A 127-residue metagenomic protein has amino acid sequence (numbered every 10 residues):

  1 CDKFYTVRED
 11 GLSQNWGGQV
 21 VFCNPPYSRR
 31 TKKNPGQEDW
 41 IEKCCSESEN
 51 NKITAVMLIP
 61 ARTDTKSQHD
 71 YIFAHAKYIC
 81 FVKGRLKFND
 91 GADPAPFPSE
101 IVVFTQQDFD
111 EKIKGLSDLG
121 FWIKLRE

Functional and structural regions predicted by a protein language model:
C1-E127: Class I S-adenosyl-L-methionine-dependent methyltransferase catalytic core
